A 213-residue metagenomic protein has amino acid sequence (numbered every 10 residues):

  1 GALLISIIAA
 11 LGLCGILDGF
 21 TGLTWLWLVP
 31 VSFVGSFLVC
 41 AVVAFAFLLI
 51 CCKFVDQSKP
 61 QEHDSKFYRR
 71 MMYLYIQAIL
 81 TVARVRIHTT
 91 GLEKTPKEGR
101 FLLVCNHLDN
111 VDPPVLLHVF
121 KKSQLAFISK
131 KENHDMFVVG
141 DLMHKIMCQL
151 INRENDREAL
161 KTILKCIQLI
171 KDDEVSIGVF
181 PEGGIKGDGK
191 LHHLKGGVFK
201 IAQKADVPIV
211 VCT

Functional and structural regions predicted by a protein language model:
G1-R100: Membrane-anchoring hydrophobic helices of lipid-metabolizing enzymes
T81-T213: Soluble catalytic domains of membrane acyltransferases
